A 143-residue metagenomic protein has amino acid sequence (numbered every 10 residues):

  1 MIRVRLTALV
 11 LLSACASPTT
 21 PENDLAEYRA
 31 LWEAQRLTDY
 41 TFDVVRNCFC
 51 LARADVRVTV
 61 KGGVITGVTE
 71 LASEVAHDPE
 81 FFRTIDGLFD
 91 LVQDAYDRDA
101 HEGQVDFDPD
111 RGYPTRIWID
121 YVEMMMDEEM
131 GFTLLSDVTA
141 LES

Functional and structural regions predicted by a protein language model:
I2-L9: Sec-dependent signal peptide recognition, specifically the positively charged N-region followed immediately by
L12-A14: C-terminal motif of bacterial Sec signal peptides marking the signal peptidase cleavage site
A16-T19: Bacterial signal peptide processing site
E22, E27-R29, V45, E74-S143: Mature, soluble, non-transmembrane domains
Q35-N47: A short, Trp-centered hydrophobic/proline-enriched beta-strand micro-motif
F42, I65-E70, R116: Short hydrophobic/aromatic-rich beta-strand segments that constitute the beta-sheet cores of beta-sandwich/beta-barrel
L51-V56, D127-G131: Short, surface-exposed coil-to-beta transition loops
T59-V64: Short acidic-glycine loop/turn motifs at beta-strand connectors
